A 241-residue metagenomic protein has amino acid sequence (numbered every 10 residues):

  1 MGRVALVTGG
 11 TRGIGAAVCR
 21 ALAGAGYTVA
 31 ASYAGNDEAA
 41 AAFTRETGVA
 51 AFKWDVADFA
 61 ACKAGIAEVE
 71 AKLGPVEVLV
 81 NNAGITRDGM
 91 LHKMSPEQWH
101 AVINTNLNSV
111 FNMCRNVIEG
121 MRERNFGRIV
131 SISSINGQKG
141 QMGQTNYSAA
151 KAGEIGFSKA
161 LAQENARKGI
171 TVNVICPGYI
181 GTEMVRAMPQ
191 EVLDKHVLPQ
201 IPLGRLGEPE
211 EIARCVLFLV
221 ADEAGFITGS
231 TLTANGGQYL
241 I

Functional and structural regions predicted by a protein language model:
T11-R12: Conserved glycine-rich cofactor-binding loop
A25-A41: Conserved glycine-rich Rossmann-like NAD(P)H-binding loop of the short-chain dehydrogenase/reductase
M90-L91, S95-I103, V185, L193 (+1 more regions): Substrate-binding pocket helix/loop in short-chain dehydrogenase/reductase
C114, A150, S158: Active-site helix of classical SDR
E119, Q163-R167, G225: Alpha-helical segment proximal to the catalytic Tyr-Lys
S134: Residue(s) in the substrate-gating loop at a strand-loop-helix junction that position the organic substrate next
A166, T171, I227-G229, N235: Short, small/polar-rich loop/turn modules that mediate ligand/substrate recognition or access, typified
